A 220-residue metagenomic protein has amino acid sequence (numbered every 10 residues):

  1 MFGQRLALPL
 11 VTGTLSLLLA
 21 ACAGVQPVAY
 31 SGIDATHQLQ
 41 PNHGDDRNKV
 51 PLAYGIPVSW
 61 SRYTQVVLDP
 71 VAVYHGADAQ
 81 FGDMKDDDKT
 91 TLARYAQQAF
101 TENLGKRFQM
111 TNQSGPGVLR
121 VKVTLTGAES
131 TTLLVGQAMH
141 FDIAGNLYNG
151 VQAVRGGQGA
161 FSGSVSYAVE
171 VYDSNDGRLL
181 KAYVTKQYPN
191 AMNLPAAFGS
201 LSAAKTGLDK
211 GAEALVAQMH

Functional and structural regions predicted by a protein language model:
M1-V11: Bacterial N-terminal signal peptides that target proteins for export
L18-A21: C-terminal motif of bacterial Sec signal peptides marking the signal peptidase cleavage site
A23-G55, G157-S166, E170-H220: C-terminal/domain-edge helix-coil "capping" segments
D45-I56, K85-D86, T101-Q109, V151-R155 (+1 more regions): N-terminal post-signal-peptidase region of extra-cytosolic proteins
S59-K122: N-terminal segment of the mature soluble domain
V73-H75, G127-T131, Q187-N190: Solvent-exposed loop/turn segments at secondary-structure junctions within structured extracellular/periplasmic domains
A79-L92, I143-V151, N193-A196: A solvent-exposed, charged loop/short amphipathic helix patch at secondary-structure junctions
E102, K106-N175: Surface-exposed short loop/turn segments
